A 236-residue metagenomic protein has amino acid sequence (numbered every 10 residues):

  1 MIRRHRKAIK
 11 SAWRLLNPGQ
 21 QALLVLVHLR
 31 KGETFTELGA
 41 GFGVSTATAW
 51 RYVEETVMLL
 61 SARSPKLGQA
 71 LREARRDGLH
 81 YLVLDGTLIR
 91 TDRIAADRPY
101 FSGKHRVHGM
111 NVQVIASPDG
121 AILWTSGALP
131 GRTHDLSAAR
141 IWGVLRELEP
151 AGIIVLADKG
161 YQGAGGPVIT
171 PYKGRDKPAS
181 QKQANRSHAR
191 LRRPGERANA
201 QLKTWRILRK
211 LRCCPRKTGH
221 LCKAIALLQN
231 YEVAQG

Functional and structural regions predicted by a protein language model:
M1-L15, W124, A234-Q235: Basic, low-complexity segments
I2, H28, Y172: Short, small-residue-rich loop/turn micro-motifs
S11-G19, C214-L221: Structural motif
W13-R14, V27, F42-S45: Short secondary-structure transition/capping motifs
N17-K31: Short, amphipathic alpha-helical "recognition" segments used to contact nucleic acids or chromatin
E37-E54, M58-G236: Short, well-ordered secondary-structure "scaffold" segments embedded in the functional core of diverse domains
